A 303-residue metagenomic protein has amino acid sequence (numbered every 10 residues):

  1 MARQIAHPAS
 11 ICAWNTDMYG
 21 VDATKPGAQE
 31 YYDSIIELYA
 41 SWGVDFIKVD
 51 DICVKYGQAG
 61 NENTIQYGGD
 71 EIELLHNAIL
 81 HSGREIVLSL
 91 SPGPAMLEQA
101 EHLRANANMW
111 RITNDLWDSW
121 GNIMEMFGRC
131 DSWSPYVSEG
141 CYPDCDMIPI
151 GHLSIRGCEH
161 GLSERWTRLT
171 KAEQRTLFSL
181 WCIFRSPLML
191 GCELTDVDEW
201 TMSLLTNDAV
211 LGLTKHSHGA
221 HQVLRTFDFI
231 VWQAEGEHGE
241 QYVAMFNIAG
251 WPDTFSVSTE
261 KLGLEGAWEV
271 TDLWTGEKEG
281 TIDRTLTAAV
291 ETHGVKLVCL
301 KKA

Functional and structural regions predicted by a protein language model:
M1-W42, F46: Active-site-adjacent "subsite" loops/lids of carbohydrate-active enzymes
Q4, P8, T24, S34 (+1 more regions): Glycan-recognition surfaces
W42-I47, S82-V87, G239-E240: Loop/turn elements at helix/coil->beta-strand transitions in domains of secreted/extracellular proteins
I47-V49, V54-G57, L90, M245: Conserved beta-strand positions
R175, W181-F184, M189-G191, R225-L264: Carbohydrate-binding surface patches
T176-L224: Catalytic cores of secreted or luminal carbohydrate-active enzymes
E260-G276: Solvent-exposed beta-hairpin/edge-strand motifs
T281-A303: C-terminal beta-strand-rich structural cap/linker in extracellular carbohydrate-active enzymes
